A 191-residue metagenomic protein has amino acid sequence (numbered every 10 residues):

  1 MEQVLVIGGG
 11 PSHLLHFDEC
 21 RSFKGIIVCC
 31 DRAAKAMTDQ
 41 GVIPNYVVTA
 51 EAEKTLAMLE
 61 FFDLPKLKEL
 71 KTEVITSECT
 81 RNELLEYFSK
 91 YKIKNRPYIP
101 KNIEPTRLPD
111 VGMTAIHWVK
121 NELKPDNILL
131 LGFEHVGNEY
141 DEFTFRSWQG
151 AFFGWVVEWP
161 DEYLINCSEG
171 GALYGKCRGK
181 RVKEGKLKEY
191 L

Functional and structural regions predicted by a protein language model:
M1-L191: Metal-ion/cofactor- or nucleotide/acyl-coenzyme-handling active-site neighborhoods
